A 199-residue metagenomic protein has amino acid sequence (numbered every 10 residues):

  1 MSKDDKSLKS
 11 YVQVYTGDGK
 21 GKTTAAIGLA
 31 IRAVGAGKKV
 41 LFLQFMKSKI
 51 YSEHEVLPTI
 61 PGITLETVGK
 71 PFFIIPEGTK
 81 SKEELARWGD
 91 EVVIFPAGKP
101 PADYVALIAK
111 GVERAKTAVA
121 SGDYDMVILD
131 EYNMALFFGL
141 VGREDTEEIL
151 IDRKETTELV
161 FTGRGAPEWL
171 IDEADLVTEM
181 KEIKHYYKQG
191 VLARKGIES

Functional and structural regions predicted by a protein language model:
M1-V12: Extreme N-terminal, non-catalytic leader segments that precede Walker-type/kinase nucleotide-binding cores
D5-K6, K20-G21, L43-M46, A106 (+2 more regions): A short linear-motif detector with a strong N-terminal bias
S7-L8, P58, D172-E173: A generic structural signal for short, non-catalytic loop/turn and secondary-structure boundary residues
K9-S10, G37-K38, D123-Y124, E155-T156: Short coil/turn connectors at secondary-structure junctions
S10-T117: Conserved P-loop
V93-A102, K110-D123, Y132-S199: Replace "adjacent to P-loop NTPase cores in ATP/GTP-dependent enzymes" with "adjacent to NTP-binding cores
